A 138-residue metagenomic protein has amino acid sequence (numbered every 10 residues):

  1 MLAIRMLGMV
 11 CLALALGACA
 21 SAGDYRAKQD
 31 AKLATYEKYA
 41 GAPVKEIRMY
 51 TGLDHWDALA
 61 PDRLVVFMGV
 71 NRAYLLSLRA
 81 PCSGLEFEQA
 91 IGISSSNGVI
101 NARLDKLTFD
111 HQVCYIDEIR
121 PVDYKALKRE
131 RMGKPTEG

Functional and structural regions predicted by a protein language model:
M1-G8: Bacterial N-terminal signal peptides that target proteins for export
G8, L53-H55, T108: Residues embedded in well-ordered secondary-structure elements
A15-A18: C-terminal motif of bacterial Sec signal peptides marking the signal peptidase cleavage site
A20-A73, G133-G138: N-terminal secretory signal peptides
R79-G138: Helix-rich interaction surfaces within compact, conserved domain-sized segments that mediate assembly or partner
